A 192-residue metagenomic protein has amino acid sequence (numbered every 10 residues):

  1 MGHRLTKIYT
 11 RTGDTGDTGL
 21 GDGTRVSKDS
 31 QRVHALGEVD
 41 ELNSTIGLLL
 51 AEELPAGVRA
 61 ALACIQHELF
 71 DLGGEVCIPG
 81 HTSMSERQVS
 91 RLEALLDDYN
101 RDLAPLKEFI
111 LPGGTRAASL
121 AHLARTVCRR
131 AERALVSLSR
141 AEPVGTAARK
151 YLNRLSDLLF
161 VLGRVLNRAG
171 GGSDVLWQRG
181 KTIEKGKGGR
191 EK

Functional and structural regions predicted by a protein language model:
M1-K192: Phosphate/pyrophosphate-binding loop motifs in nucleotide- or prenyl diphosphate-using proteins
